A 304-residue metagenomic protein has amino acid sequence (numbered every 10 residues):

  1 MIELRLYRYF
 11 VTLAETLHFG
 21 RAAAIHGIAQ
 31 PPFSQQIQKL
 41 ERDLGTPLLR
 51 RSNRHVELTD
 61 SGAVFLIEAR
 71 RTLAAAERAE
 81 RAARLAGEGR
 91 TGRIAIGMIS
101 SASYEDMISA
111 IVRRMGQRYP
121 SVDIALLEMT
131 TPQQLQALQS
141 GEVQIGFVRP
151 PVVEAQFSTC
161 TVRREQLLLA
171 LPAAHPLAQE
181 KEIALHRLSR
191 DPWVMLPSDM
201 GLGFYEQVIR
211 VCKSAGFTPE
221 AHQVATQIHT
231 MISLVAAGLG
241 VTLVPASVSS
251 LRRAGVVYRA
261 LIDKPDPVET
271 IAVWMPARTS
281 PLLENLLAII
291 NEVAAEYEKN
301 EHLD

Functional and structural regions predicted by a protein language model:
M1, A86, A110-R114, R118 (+5 more regions): Short beta-strand-centered segments that line the small-molecule binding cleft or hinge of alpha/beta clamshell
M1-Q36, F65: N-terminal short secondary-structure element
Q30-P31, R81, G87-Y119, D123-L127 (+2 more regions): N-terminal winged-helix
E41-L58: A short LG(V/I)-centered, amphipathic sequence patch enriched for acidic residue(s) preceding the LG motif
E105-I108, D191-A215, S280-L283, Y297-E301: Secondary-structure junction motif
T130-L135, Q139-V143, V148-R149, S198-R259: Hydrophobic hinge/microswitch elements
E154-T161, E165-Q166, L177-E180, H229-A277: Beta-alpha-beta core module
V194, V256-D304: A late-sequence structural motif
